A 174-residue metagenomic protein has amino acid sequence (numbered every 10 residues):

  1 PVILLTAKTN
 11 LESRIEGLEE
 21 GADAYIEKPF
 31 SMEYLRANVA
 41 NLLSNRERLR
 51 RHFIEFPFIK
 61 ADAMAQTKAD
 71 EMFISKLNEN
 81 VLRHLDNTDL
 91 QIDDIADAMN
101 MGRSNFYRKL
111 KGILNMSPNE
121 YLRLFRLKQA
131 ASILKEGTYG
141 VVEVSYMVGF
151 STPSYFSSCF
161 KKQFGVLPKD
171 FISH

Functional and structural regions predicted by a protein language model:
I3-L5: Hydrophobic/aromatic residues positioned on beta-strands within the core alpha/beta folds
T9-A24: Alpha4 helix (beta4-alpha4-beta5 surface) of REC/receiver domains from two-component response regulators
I26-K28: A Lys-centered signature of the CheY-like receiver
F30-V39, R51: C-terminal output helix
A40-F56: The C-terminal output helix
N105-F106, L110, Y155-F156, F160: Short hydrophobic/aromatic patch on the recognition helix
G112-S151, S173-H174: Terminal helix-turn-helix DNA-binding modules in bacterial transcription factors
S158-H174: …primarily DNA-binding HTH/wHTH and HhH modules…
